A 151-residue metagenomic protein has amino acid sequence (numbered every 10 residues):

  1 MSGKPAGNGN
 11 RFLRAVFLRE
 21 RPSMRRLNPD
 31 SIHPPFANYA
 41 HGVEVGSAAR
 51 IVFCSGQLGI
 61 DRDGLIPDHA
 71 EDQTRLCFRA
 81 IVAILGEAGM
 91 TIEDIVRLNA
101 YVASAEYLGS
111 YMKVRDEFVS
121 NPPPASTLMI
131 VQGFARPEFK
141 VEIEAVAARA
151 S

Functional and structural regions predicted by a protein language model:
M1-S2, M24: Accessible peptide chain termini
S2-G3, Y107: Short N-terminal alpha-helical targeting/association segments
G3, G7-G9: Residue-identity detector for glycine
N10-V96, V102-S151: N-terminal presequence-like segments and the immediate start of the first folded domain
